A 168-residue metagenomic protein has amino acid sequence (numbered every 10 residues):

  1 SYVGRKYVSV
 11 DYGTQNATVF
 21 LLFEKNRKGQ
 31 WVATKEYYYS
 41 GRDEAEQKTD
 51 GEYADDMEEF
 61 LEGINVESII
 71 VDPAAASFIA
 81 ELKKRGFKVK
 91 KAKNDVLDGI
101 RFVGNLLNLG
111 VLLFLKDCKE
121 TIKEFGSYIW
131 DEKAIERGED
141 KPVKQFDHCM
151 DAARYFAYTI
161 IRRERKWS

Functional and structural regions predicted by a protein language model:
S1-V10: ATPase catalytic-site recognition across NTP-hydrolyzing enzymes
D11, F20, I69, F125 (+1 more regions): A residue-level signal for conserved active-site and pocket-lining positions in enzyme catalytic cores
Y12, E24-K25: Short, low-complexity Ser/Thr-rich regulatory SLiMs
T14-A17, K28-G29: Coil-to-beta-strand transition motifs
A17-E24, R154: Short beta-strand scaffold segments in enzyme catalytic cores
G29-K144, R163, W167: Mg2+-dependent endonuclease catalytic cores in nucleic-acid-processing enzymes, primarily RNase H-like
H148-I160: Stable alpha-helical structural segments in soluble proteins, enriched in small hydrophobic residues
